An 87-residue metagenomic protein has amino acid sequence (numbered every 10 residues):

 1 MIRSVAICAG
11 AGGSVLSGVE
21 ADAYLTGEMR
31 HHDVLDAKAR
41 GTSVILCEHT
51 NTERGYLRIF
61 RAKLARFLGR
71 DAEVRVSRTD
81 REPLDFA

Functional and structural regions predicted by a protein language model:
M1-A87: Active-site catalytic microenvironments in core metabolic enzymes, especially phosphate/sugar-handling
